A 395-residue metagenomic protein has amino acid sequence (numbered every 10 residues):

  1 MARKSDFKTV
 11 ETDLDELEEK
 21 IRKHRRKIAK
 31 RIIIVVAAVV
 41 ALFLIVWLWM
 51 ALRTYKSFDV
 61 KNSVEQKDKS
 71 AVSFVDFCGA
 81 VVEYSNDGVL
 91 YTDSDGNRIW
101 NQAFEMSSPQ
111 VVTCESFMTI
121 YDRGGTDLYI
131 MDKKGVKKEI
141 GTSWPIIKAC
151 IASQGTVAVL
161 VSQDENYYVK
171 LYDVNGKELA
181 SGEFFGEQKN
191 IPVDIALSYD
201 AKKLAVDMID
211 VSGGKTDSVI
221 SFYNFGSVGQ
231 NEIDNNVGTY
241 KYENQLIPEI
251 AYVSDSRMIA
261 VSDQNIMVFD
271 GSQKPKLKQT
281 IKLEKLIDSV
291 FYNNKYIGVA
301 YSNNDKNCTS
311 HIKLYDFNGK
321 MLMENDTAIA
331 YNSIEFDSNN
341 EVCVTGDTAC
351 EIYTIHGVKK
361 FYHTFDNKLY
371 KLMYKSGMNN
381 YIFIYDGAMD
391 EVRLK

Functional and structural regions predicted by a protein language model:
M1-K30: N-terminal Lys/Arg-rich, disordered targeting/topogenic segments
K30-W49: Hydrophobic membrane-insertion alpha-helices, especially the h-region of bacterial N-terminal signal peptides
R53-A71, D93, N97-M106, V136-T142 (+6 more regions): Aromatic (tryptophan-biased) beta-strands that constitute blades/sheets of beta-rich domains
K67-D76, E105-S116, W144-G155, Q188-L197 (+5 more regions): Repeated scaffold domains used in trafficking and secretory/extracellular systems, primarily beta-propellers
A80-V81, M118, T156-A158, A201-L204 (+4 more regions): Hydrophobic beta-strand positions that form the internal "hydrophobic ladder" of WD40/Gbeta-like beta-propeller blades
G88-L90, T126-I130, E165-L171, S212-N224 (+4 more regions): Structural motif
I99-Q154, K278-I281, D288-K306, S310-L314: Structured, soluble extracytoplasmic/luminal domains of envelope-associated proteins
Y167-N265: Solenoidal tandem-repeat scaffolds enriched in leucines and small polar residues
